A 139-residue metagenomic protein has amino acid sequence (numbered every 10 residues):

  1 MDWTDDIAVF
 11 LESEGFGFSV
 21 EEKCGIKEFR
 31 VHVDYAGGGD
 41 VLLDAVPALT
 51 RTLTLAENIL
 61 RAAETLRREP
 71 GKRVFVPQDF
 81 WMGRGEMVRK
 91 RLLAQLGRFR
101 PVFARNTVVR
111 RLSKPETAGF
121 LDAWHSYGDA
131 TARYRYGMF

Functional and structural regions predicted by a protein language model:
M1-E21: Acidic-basic catalytic patches of nuclease active cores, encompassing PD-(D/E)XK and other metal-cofactor nuclease
G17-H32: A short, well-structured beta->alpha microelement
G25-K27, D79-R84, P115-A118: A short acidic, often aromatic-flanked loop/helix-cap motif at beta-alpha or helix-coil junctions that lines enzyme
E28, V33-I59: Short beta-strand-loop-alpha-helix junction that forms the active-site gateway of nucleic-acid-processing nucleases
L53-R84: Catalytic cores of nucleic-acid endonucleases
M87, R91, L96-F139: A conserved beta-strand-loop-helix scaffold within acyl/acetyltransferase catalytic domains
